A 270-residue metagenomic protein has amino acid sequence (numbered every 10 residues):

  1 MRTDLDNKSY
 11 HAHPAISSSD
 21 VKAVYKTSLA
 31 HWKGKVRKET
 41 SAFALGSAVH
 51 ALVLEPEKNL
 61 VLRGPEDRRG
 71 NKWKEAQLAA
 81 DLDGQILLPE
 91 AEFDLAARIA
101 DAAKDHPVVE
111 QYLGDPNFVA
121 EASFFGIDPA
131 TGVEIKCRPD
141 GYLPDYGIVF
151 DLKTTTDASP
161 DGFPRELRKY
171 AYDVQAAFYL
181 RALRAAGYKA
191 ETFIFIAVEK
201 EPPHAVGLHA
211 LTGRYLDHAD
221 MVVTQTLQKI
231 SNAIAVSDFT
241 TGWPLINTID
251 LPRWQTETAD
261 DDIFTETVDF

Functional and structural regions predicted by a protein language model:
M1-C137, P244, T248: Metal-dependent nuclease catalytic cores that hydrolyze phosphodiester bonds in DNA/RNA, characterized by
R37-K38, D81-L88, P160-A171, T212-R214: Short histidine-centered catalytic/ligand-binding loop motif
V53-E57, D128, T154-D157, R184 (+3 more regions): Hydrophobic/aromatic-lined pockets within catalytic cores
V109-G114, L143-V149, R184-E191: Secondary-structure boundary elements
G132-K136, L143-G147, A190, E201-H204: Coil-to-beta-strand transition motifs
C137-R165: Conserved catalytic cores of phosphodiester-cleaving nucleases, focusing on short active-site segments
T154-T155, D161-R165, K169, A177 (+1 more regions): Extended serine/threonine-enriched, polar tracts that run as long, contiguous segments within proteins
D173, F178-F270: Metal-dependent nuclease catalytic regions and adjoining charged, substrate-binding loops involved in nucleic-acid end
